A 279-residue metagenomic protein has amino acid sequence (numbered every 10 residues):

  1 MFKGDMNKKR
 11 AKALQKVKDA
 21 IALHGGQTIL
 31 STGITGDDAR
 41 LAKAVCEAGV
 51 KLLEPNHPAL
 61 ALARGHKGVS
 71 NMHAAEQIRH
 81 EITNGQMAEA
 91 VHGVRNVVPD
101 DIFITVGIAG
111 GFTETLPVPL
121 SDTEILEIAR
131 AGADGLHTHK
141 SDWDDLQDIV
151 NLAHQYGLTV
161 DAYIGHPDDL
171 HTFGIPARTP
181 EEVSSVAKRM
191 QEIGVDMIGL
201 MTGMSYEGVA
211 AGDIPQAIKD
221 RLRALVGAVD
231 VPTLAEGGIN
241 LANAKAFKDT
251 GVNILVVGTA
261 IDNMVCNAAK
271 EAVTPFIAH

Functional and structural regions predicted by a protein language model:
M1-A11, R178-S185, R221-V229, N240-H279: Alpha/beta catalytic cores of nucleotide-metabolism and tRNA/nucleoside-modifying enzymes
M1-G33: N-terminal amphipathic alpha-helix/helix-capping segment at the start of soluble metabolic enzymes
F2-D5, L41, A48, L52-L53 (+2 more regions): Active-site beta->alpha loop and helix N-cap motifs at the rims of alpha/beta catalytic domains
V45, I198, F247: Conserved, mostly hydrophobic/aromatic
V50-R64, E127-D145, M197-A210, T250-A272: Glycine-rich phosphate-binding active-site loops on the catalytic face of alpha/beta enzymes
R64-E81, P215, G258-H279: C-terminal helical cap(s) of enzyme catalytic domains, especially alpha/beta-barrels
D101-A210: Conserved anion-binding
D122, M197-A242: Active-site/ligand-binding-proximal alpha/beta "capping" segment
